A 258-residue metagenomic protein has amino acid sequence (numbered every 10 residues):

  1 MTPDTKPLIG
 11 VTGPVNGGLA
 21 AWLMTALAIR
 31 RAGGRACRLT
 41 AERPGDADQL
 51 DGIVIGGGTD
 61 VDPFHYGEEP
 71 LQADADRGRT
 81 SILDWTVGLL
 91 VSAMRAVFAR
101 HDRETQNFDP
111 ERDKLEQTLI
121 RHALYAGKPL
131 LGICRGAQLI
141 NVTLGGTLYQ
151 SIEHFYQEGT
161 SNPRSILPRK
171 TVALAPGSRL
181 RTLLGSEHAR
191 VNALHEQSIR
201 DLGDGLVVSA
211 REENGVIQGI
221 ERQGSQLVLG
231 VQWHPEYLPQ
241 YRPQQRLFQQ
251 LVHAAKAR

Functional and structural regions predicted by a protein language model:
M1-I133, N141-Y149, E153-G177, E196 (+5 more regions): N-terminal beta1-alpha1 cap of cysteine-dependent amidohydrolase-like domains
A137: The feature captures the ABC ATPase H-loop/switch
R179, L183, N192-L194: Alpha/beta hydrolase fold serine-hydrolase catalytic domain that processes acyl esters and thioesters
V191-N192, S209: Paired acidic/hydrophobic, glycine-rich loop segments that form the ligand-binding mouth/hinge of periplasmic-binding
L229-W233: Active-site-proximal beta-strand elements of phosphoester/diester hydrolases
